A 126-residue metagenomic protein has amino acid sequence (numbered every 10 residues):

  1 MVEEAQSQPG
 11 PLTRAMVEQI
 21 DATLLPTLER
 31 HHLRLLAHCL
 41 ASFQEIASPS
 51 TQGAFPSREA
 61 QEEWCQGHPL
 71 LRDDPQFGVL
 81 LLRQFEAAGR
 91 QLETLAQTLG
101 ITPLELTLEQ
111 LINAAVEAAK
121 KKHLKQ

Functional and structural regions predicted by a protein language model:
V2-L40, R58-Q84: Short Lys/Arg-rich basic patches
I20-Q52, E86-E105: Surface-exposed, Lys/Arg-rich phosphate-binding patches that contact polyanionic backbones
S50-D73, P103-L124: Short, basic amphipathic alpha-helical segments that act as recognition/interaction helices in nucleic-acid-binding
G67-Q97, E117-Q126: Short, positively charged interaction helices/loops
